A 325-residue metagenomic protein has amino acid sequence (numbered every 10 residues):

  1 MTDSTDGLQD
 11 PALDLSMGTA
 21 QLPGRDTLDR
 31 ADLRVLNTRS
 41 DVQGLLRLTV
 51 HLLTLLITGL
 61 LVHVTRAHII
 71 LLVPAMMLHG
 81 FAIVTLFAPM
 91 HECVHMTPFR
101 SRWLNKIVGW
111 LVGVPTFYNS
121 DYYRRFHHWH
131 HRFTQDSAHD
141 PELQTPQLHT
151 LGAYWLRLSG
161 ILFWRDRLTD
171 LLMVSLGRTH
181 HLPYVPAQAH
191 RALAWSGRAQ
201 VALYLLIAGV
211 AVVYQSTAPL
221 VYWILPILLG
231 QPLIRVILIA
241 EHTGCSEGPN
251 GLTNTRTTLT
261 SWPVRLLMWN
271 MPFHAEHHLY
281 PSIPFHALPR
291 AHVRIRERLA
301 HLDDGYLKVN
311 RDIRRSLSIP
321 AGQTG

Functional and structural regions predicted by a protein language model:
M1-G80, V114-L220, H286-G325: Non-catalytic, topology-defining segments of multipass membrane proteins
D32-N37, T65-R66, P98-R102, T257-T260: Helix-boundary and loop/linker segments of multi-pass membrane transporters
T58, V94, P98-F99, P249 (+1 more regions): Active-site-flanking alpha-helical
T65-M90, I107, L111-D121, I227-Q231 (+1 more regions): Membrane-embedded alpha-helical segments that form the functional core of polytopic membrane enzymes, especially those
G80-M90, N119-Y122, D166-L171, W223-P249: Transmembrane alpha-helical segments that form the membrane-embedded catalytic/substrate-channel core of multi-pass
A88-H95, Y123-Q135, I237-C245, M268-I283: Histidine-centered catalytic micro-motifs
P89-I107, A138-Q144: Aspartate-rich (DDxxD/NDxxD/DxxxD) Mg2+/diphosphate-binding motifs and their adjoining helix-loop segments
P249-R256: Short, surface-exposed loop/helix-turn segments at secondary-structure junctions that function as lids/hinges flanking
